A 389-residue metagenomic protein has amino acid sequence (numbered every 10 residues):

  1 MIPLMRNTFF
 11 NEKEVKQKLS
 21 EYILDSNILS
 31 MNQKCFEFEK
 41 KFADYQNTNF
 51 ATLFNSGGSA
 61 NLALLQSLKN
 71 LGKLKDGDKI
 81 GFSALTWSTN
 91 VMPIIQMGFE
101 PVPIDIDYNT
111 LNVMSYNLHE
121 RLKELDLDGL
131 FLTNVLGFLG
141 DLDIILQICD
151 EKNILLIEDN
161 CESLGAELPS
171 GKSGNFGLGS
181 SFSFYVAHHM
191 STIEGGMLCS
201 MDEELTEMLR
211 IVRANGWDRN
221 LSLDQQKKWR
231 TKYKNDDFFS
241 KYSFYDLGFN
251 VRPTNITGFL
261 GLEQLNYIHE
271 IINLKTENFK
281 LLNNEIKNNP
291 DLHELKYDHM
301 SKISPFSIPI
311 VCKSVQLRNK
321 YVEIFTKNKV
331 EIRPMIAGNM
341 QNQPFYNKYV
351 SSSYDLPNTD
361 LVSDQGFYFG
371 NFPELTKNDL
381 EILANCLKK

Functional and structural regions predicted by a protein language model:
M1-I28, S243-Y245, G370: N-terminal "arm"/small-domain region of PLP-dependent enzymes with the aminotransferase-like
Q33-K41, Y45-T52, G57-G58, Y116-E120 (+6 more regions): PLP-dependent aminotransferase class I/II
Q33-K79, P93-I95, P103-D105: Phosphate-binding glycine-rich loop
N70-E151, L155-N160, E167: PLP-dependent aminotransferase-like
G81, V102, L156-I157, S181 (+2 more regions): Structural detector of well-ordered beta-strand residues that form the stable sheet scaffold of enzyme domains
E158-T192, E207, S240-S243: Conserved active-site segment immediately N-terminal to the catalytic lysine that forms the internal aldimine
F182-S183, G196-D202, T231-Y233: Short beta-strand-to-turn element immediately C-terminal to the catalytic PLP-Schiff-base lysine in fold type I
S191-G196, G261: Adenylate-forming
